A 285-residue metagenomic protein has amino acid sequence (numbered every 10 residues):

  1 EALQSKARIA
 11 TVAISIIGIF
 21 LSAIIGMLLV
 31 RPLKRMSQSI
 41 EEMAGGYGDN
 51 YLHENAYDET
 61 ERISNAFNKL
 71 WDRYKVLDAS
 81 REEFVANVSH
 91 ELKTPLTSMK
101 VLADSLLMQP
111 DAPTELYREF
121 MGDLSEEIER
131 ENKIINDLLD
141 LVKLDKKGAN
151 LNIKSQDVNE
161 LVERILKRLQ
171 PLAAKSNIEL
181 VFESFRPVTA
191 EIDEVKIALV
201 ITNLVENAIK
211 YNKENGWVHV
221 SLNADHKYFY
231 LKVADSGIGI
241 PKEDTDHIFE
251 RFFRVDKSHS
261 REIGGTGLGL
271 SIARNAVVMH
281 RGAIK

Functional and structural regions predicted by a protein language model:
A2-V85, L102-D111, G122, K143 (+5 more regions): Membrane-proximal HAMP signal-relay module
E126-I134: Short alpha-helical segment of the dimerization/phosphotransfer core of two-component systems
N152-S155, A174, E179-T189: Conserved catalytic submotifs in the C-terminal HATPase_c
V158, G239-E250: Short helix N-cap motif at coil->helix boundaries in the Bergerat
A208-I209: Short helix-loop "hinge" at the ATP-lid/N-box region of the Bergerat-fold HATPase_c
N215-K227: Short beta-strand/loop element within the Bergerat-fold HATPase_c
D235: Acidic ATP/Mg2+-coordinating residue in the GHKL
R281-K285: Glycine-rich ATP-binding loops of the HATPase_c
